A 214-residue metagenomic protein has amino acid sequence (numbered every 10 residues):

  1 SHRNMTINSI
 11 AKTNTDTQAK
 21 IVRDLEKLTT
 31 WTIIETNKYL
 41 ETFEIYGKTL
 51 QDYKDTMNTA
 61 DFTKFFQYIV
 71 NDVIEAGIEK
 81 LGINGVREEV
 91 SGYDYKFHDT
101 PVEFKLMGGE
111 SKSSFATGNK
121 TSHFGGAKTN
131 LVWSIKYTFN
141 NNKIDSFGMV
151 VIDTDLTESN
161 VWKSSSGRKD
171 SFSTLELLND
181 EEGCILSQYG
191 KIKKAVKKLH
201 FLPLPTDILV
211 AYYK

Functional and structural regions predicted by a protein language model:
H2-K96, L106-K214: Nucleic-acid endonuclease domains
E103: Extended, Lys/Arg-enriched charged tracts that mediate electrostatic binding to polyanionic substrates
